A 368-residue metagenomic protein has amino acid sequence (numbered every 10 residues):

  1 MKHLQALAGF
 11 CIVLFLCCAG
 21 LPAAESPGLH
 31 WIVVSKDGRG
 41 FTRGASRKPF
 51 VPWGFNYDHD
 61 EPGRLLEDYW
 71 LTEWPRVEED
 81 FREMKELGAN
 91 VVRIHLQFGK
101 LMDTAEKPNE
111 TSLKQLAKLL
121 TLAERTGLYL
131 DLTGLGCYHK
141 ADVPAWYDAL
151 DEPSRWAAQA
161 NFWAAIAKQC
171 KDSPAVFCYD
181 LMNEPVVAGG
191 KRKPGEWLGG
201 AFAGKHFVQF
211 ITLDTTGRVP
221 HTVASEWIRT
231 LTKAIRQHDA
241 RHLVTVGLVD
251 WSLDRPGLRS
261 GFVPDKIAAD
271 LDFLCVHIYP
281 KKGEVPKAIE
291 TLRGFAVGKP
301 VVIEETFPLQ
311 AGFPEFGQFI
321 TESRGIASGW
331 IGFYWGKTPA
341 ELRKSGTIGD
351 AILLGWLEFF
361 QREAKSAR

Functional and structural regions predicted by a protein language model:
M1-A6: Positively charged n-region of N-terminal signal peptides that target proteins for export
A8-A19: Bacterial N-terminal signal peptides
C11, G88, A364-A367: Short, flexible helical or helix-coil boundary motifs
P22-E25: Boundary at the C-terminal end of the N-terminal hydrophobic targeting segment
P27-F273, G283, T306, Q310-F319 (+2 more regions): Active-site mouth of glycoside hydrolases
W53, I278-K281, P300-R368: Substrate-binding cleft of secreted/luminal carbohydrate-active enzymes
K233, P286-L309: P-loop/Walker A phosphate-binding loop and immediately adjacent motor/lid segment at beta-alpha junctions
